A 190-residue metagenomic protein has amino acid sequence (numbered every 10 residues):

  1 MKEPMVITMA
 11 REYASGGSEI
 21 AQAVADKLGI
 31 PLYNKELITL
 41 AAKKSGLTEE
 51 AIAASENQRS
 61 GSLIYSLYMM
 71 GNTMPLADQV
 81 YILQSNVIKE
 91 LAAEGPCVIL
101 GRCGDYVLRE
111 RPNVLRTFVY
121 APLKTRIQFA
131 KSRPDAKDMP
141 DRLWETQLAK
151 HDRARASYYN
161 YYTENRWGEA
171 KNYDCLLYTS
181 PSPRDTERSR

Functional and structural regions predicted by a protein language model:
E3-I7: Pre-Walker A (Motif I) flank of P-loop NTPase domains
M9-Q22: Glycine-rich phosphate-binding P-loop
Q22-L28: A conserved segment at the C-terminal end of the G1
L32-A42: Short beta-strand-centered segment that lines the nucleotide-binding/catalytic pocket of NTP-utilizing
A41-P96: ATP-dependent small-molecule kinase phosphotransfer cores that center on conserved nucleotide phosphate-binding segments
E110-K131, L148: Conserved phosphate-donor/acceptor-positioning beta-strand/loop module used by diverse small-molecule
W144-D174, R190: C-terminal accessory "lid"/substrate-recognition subdomains
Y178-D185: Conserved small/polar residues in nucleotide/adenosyl-binding loops
